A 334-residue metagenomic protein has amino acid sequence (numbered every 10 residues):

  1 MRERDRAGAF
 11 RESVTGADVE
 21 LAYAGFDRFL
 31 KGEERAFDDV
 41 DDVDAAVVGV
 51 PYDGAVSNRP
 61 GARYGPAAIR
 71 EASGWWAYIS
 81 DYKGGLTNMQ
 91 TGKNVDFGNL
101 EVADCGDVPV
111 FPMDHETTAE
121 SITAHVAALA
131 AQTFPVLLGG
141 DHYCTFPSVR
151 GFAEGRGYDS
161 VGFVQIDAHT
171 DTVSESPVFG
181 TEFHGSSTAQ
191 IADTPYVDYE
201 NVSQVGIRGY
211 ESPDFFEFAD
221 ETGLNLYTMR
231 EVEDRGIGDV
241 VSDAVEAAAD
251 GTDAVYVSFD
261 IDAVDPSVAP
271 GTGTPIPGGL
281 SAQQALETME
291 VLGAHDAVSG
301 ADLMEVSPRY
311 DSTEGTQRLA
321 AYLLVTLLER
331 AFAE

Functional and structural regions predicted by a protein language model:
R2-E334: Conserved alpha-helical scaffold segments that buttress catalytic/binding sites
